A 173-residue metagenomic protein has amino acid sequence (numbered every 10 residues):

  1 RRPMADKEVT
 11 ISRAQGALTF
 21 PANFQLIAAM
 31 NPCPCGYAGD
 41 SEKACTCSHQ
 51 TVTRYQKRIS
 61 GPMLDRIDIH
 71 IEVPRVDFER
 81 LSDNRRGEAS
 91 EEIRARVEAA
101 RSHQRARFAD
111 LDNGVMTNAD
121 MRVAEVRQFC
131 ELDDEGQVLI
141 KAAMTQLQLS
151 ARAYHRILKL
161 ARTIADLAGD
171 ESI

Functional and structural regions predicted by a protein language model:
P3-I173: Basic, amphipathic alpha-helical bundle interface domains used for macromolecular binding and assembly
